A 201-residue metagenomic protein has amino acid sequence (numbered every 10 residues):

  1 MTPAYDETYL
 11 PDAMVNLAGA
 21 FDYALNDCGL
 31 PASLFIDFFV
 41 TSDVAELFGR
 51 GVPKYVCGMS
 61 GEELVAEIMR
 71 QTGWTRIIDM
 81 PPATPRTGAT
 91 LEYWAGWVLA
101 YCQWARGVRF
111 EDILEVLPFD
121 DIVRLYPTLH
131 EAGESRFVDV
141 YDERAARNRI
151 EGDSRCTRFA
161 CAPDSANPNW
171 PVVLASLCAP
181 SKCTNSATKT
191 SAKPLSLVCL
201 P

Functional and structural regions predicted by a protein language model:
E7-E67: N-terminal interaction modules that seed assembly of large macromolecular complexes
N26, C161, V172: Alpha-helical residues within the helix-turn-helix
F39, D164-K182: Short alpha-helical DNA-recognition segment
R50-P53, S176-T190: Recognition helix of helix-turn-helix/homeodomain-like DNA-binding domains that insert into the DNA major groove
P53-T87, L91: Long, compositionally biased
V65-G73, A192-P201: DNA major-groove recognition helix of helix-turn-helix/homeodomain DNA-binding modules
T84-E143: A charged, amphipathic interaction segment
R155-N169, V198: Short basic helix-loop element that most often maps to the first helix and adjoining turn of HTH DNA-binding modules
